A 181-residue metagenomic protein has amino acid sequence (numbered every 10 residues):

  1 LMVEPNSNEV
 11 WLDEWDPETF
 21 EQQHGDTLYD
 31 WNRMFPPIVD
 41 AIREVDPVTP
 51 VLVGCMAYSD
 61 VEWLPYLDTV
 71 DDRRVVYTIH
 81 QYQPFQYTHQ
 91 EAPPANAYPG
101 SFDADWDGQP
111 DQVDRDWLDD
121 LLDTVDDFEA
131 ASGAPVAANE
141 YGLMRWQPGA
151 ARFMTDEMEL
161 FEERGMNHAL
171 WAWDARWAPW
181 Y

Functional and structural regions predicted by a protein language model:
L1-G108, D123-L143, E163-M166: Active-site region of glycoside hydrolase catalytic domains
Q112-Y181: Substrate-binding cleft of secreted/luminal carbohydrate-active enzymes
